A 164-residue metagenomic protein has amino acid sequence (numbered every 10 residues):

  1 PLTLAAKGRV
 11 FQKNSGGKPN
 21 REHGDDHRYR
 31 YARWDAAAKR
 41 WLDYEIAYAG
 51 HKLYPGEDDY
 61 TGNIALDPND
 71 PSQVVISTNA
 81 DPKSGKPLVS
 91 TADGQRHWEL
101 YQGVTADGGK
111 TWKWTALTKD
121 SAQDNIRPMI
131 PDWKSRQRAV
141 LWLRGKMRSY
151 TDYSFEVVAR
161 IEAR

Functional and structural regions predicted by a protein language model:
P1-R164: Extracellular, repeat-based ectodomains that mediate carbohydrate processing or recognition
